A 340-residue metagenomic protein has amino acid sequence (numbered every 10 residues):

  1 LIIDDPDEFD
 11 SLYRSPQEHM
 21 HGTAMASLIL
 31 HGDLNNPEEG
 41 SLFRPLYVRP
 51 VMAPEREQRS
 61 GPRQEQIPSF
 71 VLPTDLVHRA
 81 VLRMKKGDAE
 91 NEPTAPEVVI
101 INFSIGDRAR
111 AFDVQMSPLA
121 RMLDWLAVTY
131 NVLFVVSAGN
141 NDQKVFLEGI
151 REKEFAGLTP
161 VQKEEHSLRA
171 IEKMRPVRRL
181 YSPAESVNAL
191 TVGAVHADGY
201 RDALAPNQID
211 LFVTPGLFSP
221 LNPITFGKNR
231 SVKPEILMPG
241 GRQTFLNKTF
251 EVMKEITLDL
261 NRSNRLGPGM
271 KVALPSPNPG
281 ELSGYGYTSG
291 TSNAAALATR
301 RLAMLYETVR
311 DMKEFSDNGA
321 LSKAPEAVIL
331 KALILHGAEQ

Functional and structural regions predicted by a protein language model:
L1, H166-T299: Extracellular S/T/G-rich loop segment that most often corresponds to the catalytic His/Ser-adjacent loop
L1-P6, D10-L72, A95-P96, R110-F112 (+8 more regions): Subtilisin-like serine protease catalytic core
I2-R14, R59-S69, R151-R169, R262-P277 (+1 more regions): A solvent-exposed, charged loop/short amphipathic helix patch at secondary-structure junctions
A26-L34, H78-D88, L119-L123, L302-V309: Short, well-ordered amphipathic alpha-helices
A53-S186, L282-S289, N293-A296, E326: Substrate-binding/access-modulating region of protease and related hydrolase catalytic domains
D142-E154, R242-L260, D311-E314: Internal, charge-rich low-complexity segments
A303-Y306, E326-Q340: Contiguous mid-protein beta-loop-alpha structural module that forms a pocket-lining wall or clamp of enzyme active
